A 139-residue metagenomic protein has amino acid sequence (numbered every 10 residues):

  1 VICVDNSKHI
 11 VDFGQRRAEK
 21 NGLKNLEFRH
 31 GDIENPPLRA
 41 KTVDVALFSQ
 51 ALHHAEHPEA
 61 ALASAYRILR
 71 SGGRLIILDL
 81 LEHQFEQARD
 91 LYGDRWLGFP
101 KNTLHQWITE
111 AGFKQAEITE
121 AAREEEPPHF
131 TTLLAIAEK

Functional and structural regions predicted by a protein language model:
V1, E56, R70, K139: Short conserved AdoMet
V1-N35: Class I SAM-dependent methyltransferase SAM/SAH-binding core
H9, E56-A60, F85: Short N-terminal helix/helix-N-cap motif within the alpha/beta-hydrolase-1
E34-A46: A short acidic, Gly/Pro-enriched loop at the edge of an enzyme's catalytic core that lines a small-molecule cofactor
D44-H57: A short SAM/SAH-binding and catalytic strip from SAM-dependent methyltransferases
E59-R74: A short glycine-rich, Lys/Arg-flanked "PGG" loop and its adjoining helix->strand segment in the class I
R74-I136: C-terminal alpha-helical "lid/dimerization" subdomain adjacent to the S-adenosyl-L-methionine
